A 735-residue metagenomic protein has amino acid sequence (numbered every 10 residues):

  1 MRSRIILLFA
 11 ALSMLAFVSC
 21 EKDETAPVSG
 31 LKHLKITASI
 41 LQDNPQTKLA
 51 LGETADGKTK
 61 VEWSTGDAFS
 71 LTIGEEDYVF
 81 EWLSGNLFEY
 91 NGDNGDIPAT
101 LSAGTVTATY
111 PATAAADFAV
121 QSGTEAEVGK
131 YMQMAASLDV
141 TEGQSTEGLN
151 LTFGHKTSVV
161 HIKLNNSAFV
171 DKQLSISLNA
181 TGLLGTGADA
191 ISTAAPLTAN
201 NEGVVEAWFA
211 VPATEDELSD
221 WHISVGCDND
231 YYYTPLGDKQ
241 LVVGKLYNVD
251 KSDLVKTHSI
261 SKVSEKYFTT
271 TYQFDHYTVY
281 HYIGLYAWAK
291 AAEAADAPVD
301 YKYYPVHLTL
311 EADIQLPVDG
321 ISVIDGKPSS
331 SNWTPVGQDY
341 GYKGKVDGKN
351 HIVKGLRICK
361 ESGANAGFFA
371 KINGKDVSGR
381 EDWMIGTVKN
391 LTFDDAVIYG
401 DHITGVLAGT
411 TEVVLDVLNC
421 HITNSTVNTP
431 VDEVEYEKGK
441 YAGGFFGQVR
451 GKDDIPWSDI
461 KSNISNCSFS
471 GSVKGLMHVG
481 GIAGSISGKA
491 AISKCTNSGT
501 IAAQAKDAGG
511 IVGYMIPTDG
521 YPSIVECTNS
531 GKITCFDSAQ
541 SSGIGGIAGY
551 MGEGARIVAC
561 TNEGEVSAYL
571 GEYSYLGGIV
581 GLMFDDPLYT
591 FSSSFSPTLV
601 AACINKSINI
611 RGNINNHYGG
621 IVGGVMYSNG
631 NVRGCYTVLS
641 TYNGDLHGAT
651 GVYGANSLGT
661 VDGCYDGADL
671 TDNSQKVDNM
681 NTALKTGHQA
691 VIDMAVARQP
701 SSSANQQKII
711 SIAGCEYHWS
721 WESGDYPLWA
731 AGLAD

Functional and structural regions predicted by a protein language model:
M1-R2, L391: N-terminal, helix-rich and Lys/Arg-enriched segments in bacterial and organellar proteins
R2-F9, F17-Y267: Sec-type signal peptide cleavage vicinity
L12: Regulatory input/activation interfaces that engage signals or partners
L15-F17, G620: Residues in and immediately flanking transmembrane alpha helices
T257-D735: Surface-exposed repetitive/solenoidal architectures
